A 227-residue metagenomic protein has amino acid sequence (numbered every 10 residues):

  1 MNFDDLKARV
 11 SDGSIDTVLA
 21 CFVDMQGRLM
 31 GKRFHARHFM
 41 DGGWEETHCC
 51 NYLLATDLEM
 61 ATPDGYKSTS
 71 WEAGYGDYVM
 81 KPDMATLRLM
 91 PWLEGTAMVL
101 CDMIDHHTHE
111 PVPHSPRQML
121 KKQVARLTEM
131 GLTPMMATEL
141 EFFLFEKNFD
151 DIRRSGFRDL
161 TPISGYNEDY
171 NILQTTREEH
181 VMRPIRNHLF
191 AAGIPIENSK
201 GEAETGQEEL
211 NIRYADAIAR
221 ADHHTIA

Functional and structural regions predicted by a protein language model:
M1-G201, R220-H223: ATP/Mg2+-dependent ligation/transfer catalytic cores
V99-D105, E208-A215: Short, hydrophobic beta-strand segments
N198-N211: Active-site-proximal, well-structured secondary-structure segments within enzyme catalytic domains
Q207, R220-A227: Acidic, glycine-rich loop-and-beta core segments that form the ion-binding/anion-interacting portion of active sites
